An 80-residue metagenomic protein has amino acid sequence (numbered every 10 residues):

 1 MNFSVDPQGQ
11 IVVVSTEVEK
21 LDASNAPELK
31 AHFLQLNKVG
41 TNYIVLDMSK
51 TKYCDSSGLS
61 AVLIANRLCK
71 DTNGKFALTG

Functional and structural regions predicted by a protein language model:
M1-V14: Short beta-strand/loop segment at the start of cytosolic alpha/beta domains
T16-V18: Flexible glycine-/small-residue-rich
K20-G80: Amphipathic alpha-helical interaction surfaces in cytosolic regulatory modules
